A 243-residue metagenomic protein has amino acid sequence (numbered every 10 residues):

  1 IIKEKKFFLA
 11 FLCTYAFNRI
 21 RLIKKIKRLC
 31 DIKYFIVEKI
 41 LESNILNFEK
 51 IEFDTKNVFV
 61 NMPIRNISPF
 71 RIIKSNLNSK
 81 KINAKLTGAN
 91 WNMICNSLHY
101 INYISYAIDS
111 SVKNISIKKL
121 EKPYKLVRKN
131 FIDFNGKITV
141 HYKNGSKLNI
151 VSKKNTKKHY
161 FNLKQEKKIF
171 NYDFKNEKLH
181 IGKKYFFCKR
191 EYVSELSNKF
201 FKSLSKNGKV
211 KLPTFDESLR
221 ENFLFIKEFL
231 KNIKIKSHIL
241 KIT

Functional and structural regions predicted by a protein language model:
I1-I51: Beta-loop-alpha module in the N-terminal Rossmann-like domain of NAD(P)-dependent dehydrogenases, especially those
K6-F7, I32, T55, N78-N83 (+3 more regions): A general structural motif
F7-T14, K27, N57, K202-T243: C-terminal helix-rich "cap/oligomerization" subdomain common to oxidoreductases
L9, V37, L41-I101: A contiguous active-site-proximal alpha/beta segment in oxidoreductase catalytic domains
A16-F17, E42, R65-I67, W91 (+4 more regions): Short, solvent-exposed loop/turn segments at secondary-structure junctions
I20, I67-S68, C95-N102, S194-N198 (+1 more regions): A structural signal for well-ordered alpha-helical segments within the folded catalytic domains of diverse enzymes
A84-T156, D216: Rossmann-like dinucleotide-binding domain that binds NAD(P)(H)
R128-D133, H141-K202, K211-T214: NAD(P)-dinucleotide binding in Rossmann-like oxidoreductases
